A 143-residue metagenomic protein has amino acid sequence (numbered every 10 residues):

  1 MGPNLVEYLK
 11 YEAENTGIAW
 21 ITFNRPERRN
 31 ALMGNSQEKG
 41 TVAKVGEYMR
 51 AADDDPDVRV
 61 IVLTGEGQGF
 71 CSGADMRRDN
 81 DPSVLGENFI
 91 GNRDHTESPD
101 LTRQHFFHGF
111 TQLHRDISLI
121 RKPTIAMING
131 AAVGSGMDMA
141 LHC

Functional and structural regions predicted by a protein language model:
M1-T64: Conserved CoA-thioester-binding segment of acyl-CoA-metabolizing enzymes
Y8-K10, A51-D54, H108, H114-R115 (+1 more regions): Short, flexible, glycine/charge-rich loop motifs used to bind or transfer phosphoryl groups or to couple energy/partner
I21, L63, D75, M139-L141: Hydrophobic/aromatic residues within transmembrane alpha-helices of multi-pass small-molecule transporters
R28, N35-Q37, G65-Q112, A132: Glycine- (often His-adjacent) and acidic-residue-rich active-site loop that binds/positions the CoA thioester
V42, G46, F107-H114: Short, well-ordered alpha-helical scaffold segments within catalytic/effector domains
G109-C143: Glycine-rich beta-to-alpha active-site loop
